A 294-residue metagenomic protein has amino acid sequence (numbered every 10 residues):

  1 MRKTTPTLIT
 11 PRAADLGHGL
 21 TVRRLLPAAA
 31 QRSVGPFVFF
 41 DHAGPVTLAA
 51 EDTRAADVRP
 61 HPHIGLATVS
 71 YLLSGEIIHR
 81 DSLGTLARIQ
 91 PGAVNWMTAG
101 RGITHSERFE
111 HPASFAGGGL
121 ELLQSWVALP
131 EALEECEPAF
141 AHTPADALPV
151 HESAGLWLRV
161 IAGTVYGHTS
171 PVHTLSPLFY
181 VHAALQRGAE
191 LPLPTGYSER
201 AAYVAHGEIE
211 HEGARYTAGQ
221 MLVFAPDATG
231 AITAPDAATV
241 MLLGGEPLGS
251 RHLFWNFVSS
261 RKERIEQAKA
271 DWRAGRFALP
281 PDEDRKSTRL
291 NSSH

Functional and structural regions predicted by a protein language model:
D15-L73, L148-G188: A short glycine-rich, His/Asp/Glu-containing loop-to-beta-strand
F39, P45-G117: Extended, compositionally biased flexible segments
P62-I77, L122, W126-L129, Y180-Q186 (+1 more regions): Short, conserved beta-strand element in jelly-roll/cupin
R80-T98, T195-Y203, E208-A234: Short acidic-glycine-tyrosine-enriched beta hairpin
A99-L133, R215, A225-L253: Ligand-binding loop in jelly-roll beta-barrel domains
R101-Y166, L175-L178: Non-heme Fe(II) oxygenase catalytic core, chiefly the N-lobe of the double-stranded beta-helix
E246-L248, H252-R285: Generic C-terminus detector
K286-S293: Conserved small/polar residues in nucleotide/adenosyl-binding loops
